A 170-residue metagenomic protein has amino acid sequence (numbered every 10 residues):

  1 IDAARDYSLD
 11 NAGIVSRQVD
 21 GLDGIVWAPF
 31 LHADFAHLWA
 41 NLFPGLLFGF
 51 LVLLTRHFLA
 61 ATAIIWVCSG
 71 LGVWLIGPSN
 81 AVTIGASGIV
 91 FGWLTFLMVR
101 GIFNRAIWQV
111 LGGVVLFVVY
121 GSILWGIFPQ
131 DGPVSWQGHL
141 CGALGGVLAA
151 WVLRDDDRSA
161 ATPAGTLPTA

Functional and structural regions predicted by a protein language model:
I1-A170: A detector for small-residue-rich transmembrane helices and their helix-helix packing motifs
